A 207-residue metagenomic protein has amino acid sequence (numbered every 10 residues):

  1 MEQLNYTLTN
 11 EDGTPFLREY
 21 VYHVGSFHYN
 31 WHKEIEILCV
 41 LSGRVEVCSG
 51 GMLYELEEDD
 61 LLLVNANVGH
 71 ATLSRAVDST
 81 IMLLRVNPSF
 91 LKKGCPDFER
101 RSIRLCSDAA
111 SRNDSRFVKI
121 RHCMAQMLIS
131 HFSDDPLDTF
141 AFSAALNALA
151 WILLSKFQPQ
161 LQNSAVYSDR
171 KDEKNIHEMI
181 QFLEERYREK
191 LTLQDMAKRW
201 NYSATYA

Functional and structural regions predicted by a protein language model:
M1-L61, V68, S74-A76, P96-I103: Generic protein-terminus/edge-of-domain signal
C39, K119, C123-Q126, A145 (+1 more regions): Amphipathic, well-ordered alpha-helical segments in soluble domains
D59, Y206-A207: Short hydrophobic/aromatic patch on the recognition helix
N67-G94: Ligand-binding loop in jelly-roll beta-barrel domains
K93-F98, S115-R116: Cytochrome P450
L105-V118, H131-F142, A150-W200: Short, Lys/Arg-enriched, Trp-marked, Pro/Gly-tolerant hinge/linker segments that flank
S203: Helix-turn-helix DNA-binding motif, specifically the short coil turn and the N-cap/start of the second
